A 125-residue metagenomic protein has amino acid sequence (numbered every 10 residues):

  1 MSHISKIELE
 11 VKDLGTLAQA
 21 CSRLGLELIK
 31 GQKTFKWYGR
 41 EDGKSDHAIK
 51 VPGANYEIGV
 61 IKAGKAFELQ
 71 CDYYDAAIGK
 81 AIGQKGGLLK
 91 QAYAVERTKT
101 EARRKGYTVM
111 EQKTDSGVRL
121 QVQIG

Functional and structural regions predicted by a protein language model:
M1-G125: Interaction-mediating elements
